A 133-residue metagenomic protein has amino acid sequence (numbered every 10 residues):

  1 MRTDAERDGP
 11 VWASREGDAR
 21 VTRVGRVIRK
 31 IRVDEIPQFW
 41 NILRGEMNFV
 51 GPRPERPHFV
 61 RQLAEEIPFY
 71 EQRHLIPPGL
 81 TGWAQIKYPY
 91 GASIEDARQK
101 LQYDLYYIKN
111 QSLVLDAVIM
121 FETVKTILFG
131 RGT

Functional and structural regions predicted by a protein language model:
M1-T133: Conserved small/aromatic sequence motifs within transmembrane helices
